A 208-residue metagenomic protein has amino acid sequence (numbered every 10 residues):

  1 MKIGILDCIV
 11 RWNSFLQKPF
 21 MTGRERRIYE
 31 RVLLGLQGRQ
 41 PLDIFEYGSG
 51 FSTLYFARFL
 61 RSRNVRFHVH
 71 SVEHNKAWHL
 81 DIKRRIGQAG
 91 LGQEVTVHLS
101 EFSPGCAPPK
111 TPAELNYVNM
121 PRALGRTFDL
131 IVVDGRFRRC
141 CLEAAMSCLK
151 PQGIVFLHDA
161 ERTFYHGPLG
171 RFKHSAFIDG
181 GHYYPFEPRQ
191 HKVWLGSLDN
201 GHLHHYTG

Functional and structural regions predicted by a protein language model:
M1-L130, R136-K150, I154, A160-G208: A short alpha-helical cap/connector motif
